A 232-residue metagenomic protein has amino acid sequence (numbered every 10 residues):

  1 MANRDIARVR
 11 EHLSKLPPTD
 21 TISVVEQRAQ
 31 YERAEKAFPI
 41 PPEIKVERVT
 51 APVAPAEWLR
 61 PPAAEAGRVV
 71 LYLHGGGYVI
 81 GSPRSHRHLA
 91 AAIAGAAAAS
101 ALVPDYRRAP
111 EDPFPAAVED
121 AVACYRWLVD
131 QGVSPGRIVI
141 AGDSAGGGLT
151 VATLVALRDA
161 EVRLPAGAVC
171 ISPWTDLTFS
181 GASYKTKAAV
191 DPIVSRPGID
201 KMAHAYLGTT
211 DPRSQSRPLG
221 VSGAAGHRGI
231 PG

Functional and structural regions predicted by a protein language model:
M1-P61, P212: A glycine/proline-hinged amphipathic helix-loop "lid/cap" segment that gates access to hydrophobic ligand pockets
A56, L71, I93, F114-L177 (+1 more regions): Short strand-loop-helix active-site module centered on a catalytic nucleophile
P61-V69, R228-P231: Proline/glycine-enriched tight loop/beta-turn segments at coil->beta junctions that connect or precede beta-strands
G67-G77: Short beta-strand element of the alpha/beta-hydrolase
R84-V103: Short amphipathic alpha-helix adjacent to the substrate-entry channel of hydrolases
D105-A109: Short beta-to-alpha linker loops that shape the active-site pocket of alpha/beta-hydrolase fold enzymes
V155-R213, I230: Hydrolase active-site cap/lid region
D211-P231: The feature captures the conserved acid-bearing segment of alpha/beta-hydrolase catalytic domains
